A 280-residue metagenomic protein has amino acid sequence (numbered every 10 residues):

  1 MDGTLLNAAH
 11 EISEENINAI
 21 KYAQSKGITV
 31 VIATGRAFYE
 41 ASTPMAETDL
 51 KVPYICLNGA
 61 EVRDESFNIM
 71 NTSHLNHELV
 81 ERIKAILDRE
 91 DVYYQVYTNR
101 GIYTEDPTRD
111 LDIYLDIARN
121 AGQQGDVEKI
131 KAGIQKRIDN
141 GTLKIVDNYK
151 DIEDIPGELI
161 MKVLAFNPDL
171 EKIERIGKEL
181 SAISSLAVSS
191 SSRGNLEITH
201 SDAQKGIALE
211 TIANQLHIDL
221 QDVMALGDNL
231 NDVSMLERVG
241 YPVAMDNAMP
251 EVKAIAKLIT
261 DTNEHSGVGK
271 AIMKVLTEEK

Functional and structural regions predicted by a protein language model:
M1-A9, I83: Asp-based phosphoryl-transfer active-site loop
L5-N7, S13, M45, S181 (+2 more regions): Mg2+-dependent phosphoryl-transfer enzymes with acidic/Ser/Thr/Gly-rich catalytic loops
E14-Q124, E128: Active-site phosphate-binding/coordination module
A23, T34, N58, V163 (+3 more regions): Residue-level signal for inorganic ion chemistry
G27-V31, K51-V52, K162, Q221-D222 (+1 more regions): Short active-site oxyanion
F38-S42, K172-E174, G206, D232-V233: Short, well-ordered alpha-helical microsegments
E90-V92, T98-L226: Conserved acidic, metal-coordinating active-site core of Asp-based, Mg2+-dependent phosphoryl-transfer enzymes
